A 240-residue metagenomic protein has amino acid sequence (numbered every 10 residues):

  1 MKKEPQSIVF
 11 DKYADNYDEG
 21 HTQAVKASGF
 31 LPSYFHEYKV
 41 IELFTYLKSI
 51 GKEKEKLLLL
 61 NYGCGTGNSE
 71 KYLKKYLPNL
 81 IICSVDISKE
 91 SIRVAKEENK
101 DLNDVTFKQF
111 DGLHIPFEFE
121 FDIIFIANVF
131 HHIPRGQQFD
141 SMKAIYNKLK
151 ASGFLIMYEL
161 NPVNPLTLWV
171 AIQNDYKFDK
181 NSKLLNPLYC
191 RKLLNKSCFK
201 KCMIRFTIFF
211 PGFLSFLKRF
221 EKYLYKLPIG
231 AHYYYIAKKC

Functional and structural regions predicted by a protein language model:
M1-V25: N-terminal, positively charged/glycine-rich alpha-helical extensions of SAM-dependent methyltransferases
F35-E55, Y72: Conserved alpha-helix/loop element of class I SAM-dependent methyltransferases that forms part of the SAM/SAH-binding
L60, T66-L113: Class I SAM-dependent methyltransferase SAM/SAH-binding core
F125: A conserved beta-strand element that flanks and buttresses the S-adenosyl-L-methionine
F139-A151: A short glycine-rich, Lys/Arg-flanked "PGG" loop and its adjoining helix->strand segment in the class I
S152-E159: Conserved beta-strand signature within the Rossmann-like core of class I S-adenosyl-L-methionine
P162-K180: Short, glycine-/aromatic-enriched active-site segment of Class I SAM-dependent methyltransferases
K183-C198: Short alpha-helix
